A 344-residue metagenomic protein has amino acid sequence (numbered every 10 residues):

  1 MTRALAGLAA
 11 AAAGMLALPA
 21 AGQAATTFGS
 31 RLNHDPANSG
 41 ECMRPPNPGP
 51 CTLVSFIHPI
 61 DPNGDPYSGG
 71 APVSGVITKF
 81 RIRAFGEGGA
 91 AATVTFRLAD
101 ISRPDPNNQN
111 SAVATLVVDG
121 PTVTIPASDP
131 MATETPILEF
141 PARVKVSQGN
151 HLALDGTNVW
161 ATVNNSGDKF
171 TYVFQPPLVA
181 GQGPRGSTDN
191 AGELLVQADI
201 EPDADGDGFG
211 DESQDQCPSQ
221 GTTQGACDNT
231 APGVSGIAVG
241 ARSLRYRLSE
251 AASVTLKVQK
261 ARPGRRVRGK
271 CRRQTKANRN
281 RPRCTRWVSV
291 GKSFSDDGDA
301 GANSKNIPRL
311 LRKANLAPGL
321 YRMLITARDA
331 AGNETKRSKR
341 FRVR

Functional and structural regions predicted by a protein language model:
A13-Q23: C-terminal segment of classical bacterial N-terminal signal peptides
G22-T115, P121, D129, P141-H151 (+1 more regions): Beta-sheet-rich sandwich/jelly-roll-like modules and their strand-loop junctions
F80-A84, S243-E250, L256, I307: Aromatic/hydrophobic beta-strand junction motif of beta-rich domains
D155-T157, T326-A330: Beta-strand-rich extracellular modules
E201-A231: Extracellular calcium-associated, cysteine-rich motifs in secreted modular proteins
D211, E334-K339: Extracellular and select intracellular beta-sandwich modules with Ser/Thr-enriched, small-residue motifs on
R266-L316: Glycine-centered tight-turn motifs at strand-turn-strand junctions
N303, G319-T326: A short tyrosine-centered beta-strand micro-motif
